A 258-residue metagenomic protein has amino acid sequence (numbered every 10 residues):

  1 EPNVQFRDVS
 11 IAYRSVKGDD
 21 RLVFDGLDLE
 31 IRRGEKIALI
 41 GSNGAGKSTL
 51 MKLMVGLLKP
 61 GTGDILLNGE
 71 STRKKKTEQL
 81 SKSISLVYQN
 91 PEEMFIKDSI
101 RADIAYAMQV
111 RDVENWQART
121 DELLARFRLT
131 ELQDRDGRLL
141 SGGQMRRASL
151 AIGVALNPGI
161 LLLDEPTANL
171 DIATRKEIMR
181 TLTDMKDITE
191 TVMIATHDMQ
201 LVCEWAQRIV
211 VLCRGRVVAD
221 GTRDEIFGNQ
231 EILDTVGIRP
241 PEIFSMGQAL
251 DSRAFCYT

Functional and structural regions predicted by a protein language model:
I40-S42: The feature captures the beta-strand-to-loop junction immediately N-terminal to the Walker
V55: Helix-to-loop junction immediately C-terminal to a conserved catalytic motif
G63-S71, L80: Conserved ABC transporter NBD signature motif
E114-L132: Conserved ABC ATPase "signature" region
D136-L140: Conserved ABC ATPase signature
L161-D164: Catalytic Walker B motif of ABC-type/P-loop ATPase nucleotide-binding domains
